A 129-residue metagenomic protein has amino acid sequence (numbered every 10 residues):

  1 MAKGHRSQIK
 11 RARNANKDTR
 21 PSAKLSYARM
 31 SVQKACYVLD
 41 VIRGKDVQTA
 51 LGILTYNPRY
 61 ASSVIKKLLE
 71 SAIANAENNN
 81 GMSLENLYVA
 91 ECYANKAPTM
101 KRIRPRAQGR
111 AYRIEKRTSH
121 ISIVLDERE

Functional and structural regions predicted by a protein language model:
A2-A94, S119-E129: Ribosome large-subunit tunnel/peptidyl-transferase-proximal elements
A97-E129: Strongly charged
